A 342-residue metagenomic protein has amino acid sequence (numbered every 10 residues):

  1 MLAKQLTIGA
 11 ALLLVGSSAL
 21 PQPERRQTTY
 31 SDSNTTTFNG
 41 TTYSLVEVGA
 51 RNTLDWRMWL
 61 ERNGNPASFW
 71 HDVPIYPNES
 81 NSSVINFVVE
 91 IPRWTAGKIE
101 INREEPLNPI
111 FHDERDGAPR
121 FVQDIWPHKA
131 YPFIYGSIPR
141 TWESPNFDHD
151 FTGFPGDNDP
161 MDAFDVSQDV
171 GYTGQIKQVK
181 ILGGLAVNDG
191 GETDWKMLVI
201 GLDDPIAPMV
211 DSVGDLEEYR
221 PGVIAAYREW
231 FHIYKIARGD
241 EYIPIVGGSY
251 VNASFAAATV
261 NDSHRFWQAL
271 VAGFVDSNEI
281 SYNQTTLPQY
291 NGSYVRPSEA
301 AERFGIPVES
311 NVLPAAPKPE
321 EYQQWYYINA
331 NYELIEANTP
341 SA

Functional and structural regions predicted by a protein language model:
M1-P23: Fungal secretory targeting signals
L20-A342: Hydrophobic N-terminal alpha-helices or hydrophobic patches in metabolic proteins across all domains of life
